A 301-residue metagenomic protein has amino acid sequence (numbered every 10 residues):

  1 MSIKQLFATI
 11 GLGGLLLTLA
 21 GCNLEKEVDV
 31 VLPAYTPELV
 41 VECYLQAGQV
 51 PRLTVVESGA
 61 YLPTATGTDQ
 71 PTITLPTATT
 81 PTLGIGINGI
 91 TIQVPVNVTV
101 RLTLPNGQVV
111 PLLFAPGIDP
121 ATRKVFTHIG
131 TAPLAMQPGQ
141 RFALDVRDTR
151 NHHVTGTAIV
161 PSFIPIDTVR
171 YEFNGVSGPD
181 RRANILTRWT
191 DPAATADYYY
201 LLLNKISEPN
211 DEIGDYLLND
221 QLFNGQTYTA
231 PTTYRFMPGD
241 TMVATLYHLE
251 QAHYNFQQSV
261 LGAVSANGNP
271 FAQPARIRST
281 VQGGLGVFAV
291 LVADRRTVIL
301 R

Functional and structural regions predicted by a protein language model:
M1-G11: Bacterial N-terminal signal peptides that target proteins for export
T18-G21: C-terminal motif of bacterial Sec signal peptides marking the signal peptidase cleavage site
N23-R301: A sequence/structural signal for flexible, mid-protein segments enriched in small/helix-disrupting residues
